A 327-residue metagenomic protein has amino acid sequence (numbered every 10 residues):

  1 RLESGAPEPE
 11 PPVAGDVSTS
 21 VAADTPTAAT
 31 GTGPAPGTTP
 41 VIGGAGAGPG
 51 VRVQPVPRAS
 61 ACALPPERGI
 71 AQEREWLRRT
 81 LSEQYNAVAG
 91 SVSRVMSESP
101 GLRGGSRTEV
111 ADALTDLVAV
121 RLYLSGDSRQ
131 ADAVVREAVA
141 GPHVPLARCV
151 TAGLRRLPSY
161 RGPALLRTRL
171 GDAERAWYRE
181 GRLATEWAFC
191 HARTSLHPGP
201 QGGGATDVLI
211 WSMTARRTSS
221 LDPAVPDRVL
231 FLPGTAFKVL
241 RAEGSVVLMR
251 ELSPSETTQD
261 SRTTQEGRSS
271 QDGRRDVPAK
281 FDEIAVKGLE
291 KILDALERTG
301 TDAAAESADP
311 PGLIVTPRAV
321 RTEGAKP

Functional and structural regions predicted by a protein language model:
R1-A59, L221-P233, A242-P327: Cys-His-centered catalytic/binding microenvironment captured across papain-like cysteine peptidases and homologous
S4, P9-E10, S18, T25-T27 (+10 more regions): Generic secretory/membrane-interface signal
G46, R52-A89: Extracytoplasmic low-complexity, Pro/Thr/Ser/Ala/Gly-rich segments that lie immediately after a secretion/anchoring
E75-L209: Internal glycine-rich, Lys/Arg-flanked active-site/core loops of soluble domains
R179-Q259, T264: ADP-ribosyltransferase catalytic core
